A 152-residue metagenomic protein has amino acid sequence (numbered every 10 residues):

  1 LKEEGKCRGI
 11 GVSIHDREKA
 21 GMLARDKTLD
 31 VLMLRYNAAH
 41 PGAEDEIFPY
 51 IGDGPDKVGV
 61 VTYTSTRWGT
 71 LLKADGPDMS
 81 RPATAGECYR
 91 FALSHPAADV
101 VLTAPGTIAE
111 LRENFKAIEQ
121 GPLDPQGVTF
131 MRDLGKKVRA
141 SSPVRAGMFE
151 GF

Functional and structural regions predicted by a protein language model:
L1-F152: Beta/alpha (TIM)-barrel catalytic core signal, keyed to glycine-rich beta->alpha loops juxtaposed to Asp/Glu that bind
